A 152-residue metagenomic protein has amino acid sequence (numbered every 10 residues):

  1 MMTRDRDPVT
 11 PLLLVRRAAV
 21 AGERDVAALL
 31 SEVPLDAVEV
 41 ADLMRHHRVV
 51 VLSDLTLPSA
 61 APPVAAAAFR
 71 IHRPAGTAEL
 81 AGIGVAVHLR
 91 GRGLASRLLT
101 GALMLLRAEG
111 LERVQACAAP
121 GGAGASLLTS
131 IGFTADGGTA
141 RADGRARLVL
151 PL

Functional and structural regions predicted by a protein language model:
T3-D5, L13, R17-A81, A86 (+2 more regions): Acetyl-CoA-dependent GNAT
H47-V49, D143-R147: Short hydrophobic/aromatic beta-strand or adjacent loop that forms the aromatic wall/cage of a ligand/substrate-binding
I83-R90, A118-A119: A short, internal acetyl-CoA/4′-phosphopantetheine-binding micro-motif in the GNAT/acyltransferase core
G91-M104, S130: Conserved acetyl-CoA-binding loop-helix of GNAT-fold acetyltransferases
L106-A119: Conserved GNAT acetyl-CoA-binding A-motif
A116-A125, R141-D143: Conserved beta-strand-loop-alpha-helix junction that forms the acyl-donor binding cleft
T129-G138: Conserved acetyl-CoA-binding loop of GNAT-fold acetyltransferases
